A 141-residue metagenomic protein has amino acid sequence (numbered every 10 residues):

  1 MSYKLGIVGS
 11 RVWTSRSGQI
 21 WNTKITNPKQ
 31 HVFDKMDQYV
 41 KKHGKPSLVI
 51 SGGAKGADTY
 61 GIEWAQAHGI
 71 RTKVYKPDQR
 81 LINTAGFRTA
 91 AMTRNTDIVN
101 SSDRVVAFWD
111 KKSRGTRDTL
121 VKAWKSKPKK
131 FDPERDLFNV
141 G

Functional and structural regions predicted by a protein language model:
S2-G141: Acidic/glycine-enriched connector segments
